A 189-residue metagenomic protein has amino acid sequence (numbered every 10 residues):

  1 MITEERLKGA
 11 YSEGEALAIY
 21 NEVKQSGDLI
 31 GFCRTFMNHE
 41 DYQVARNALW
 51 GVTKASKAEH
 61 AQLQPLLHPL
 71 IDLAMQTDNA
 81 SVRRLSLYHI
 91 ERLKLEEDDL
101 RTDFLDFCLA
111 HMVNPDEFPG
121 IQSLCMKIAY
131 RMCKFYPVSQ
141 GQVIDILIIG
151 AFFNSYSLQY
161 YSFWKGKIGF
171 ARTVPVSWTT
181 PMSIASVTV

Functional and structural regions predicted by a protein language model:
M1-G166, V189: Alpha-helical scaffold domains
R172-T173, S177-T188: Low-acidity, Ser/Thr- and Arg-rich intrinsically disordered low-complexity segments
